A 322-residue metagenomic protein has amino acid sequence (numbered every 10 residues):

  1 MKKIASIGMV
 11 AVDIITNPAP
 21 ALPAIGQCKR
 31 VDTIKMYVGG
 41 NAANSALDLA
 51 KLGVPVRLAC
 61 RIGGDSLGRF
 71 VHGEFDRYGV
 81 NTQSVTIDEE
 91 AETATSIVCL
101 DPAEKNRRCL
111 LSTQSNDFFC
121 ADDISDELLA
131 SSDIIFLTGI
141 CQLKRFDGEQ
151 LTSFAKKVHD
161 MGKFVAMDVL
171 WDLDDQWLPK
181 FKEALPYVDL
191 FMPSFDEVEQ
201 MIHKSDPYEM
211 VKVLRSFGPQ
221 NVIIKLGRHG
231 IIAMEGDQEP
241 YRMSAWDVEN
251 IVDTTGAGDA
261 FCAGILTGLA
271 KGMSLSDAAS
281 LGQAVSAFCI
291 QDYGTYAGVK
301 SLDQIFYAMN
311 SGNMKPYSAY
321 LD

Functional and structural regions predicted by a protein language model:
M1-R61, S66-R77, Y317-D322: Glycine-rich phosphate/adenosyl-contacting loop at the front of the ribokinase-like
I4, R30, K157, P207-D322: Conserved phosphate-binding/catalytic region of the ribokinase-like
V56, T82, V165-A166: Hydrophobic beta-strand scaffold residues
E74-E90: A glycine-rich helix N-cap at a beta->alpha junction
I87, V98-G148: Conserved phosphate-binding/catalytic loop of the ribokinase/pfkB sugar-kinase fold
K105, I124, V198-E199, I231 (+1 more regions): A generic structural signal for short hydrophobic patches within well-formed alpha-helices
T152-F164, W171-R242: Conserved phosphate/ATP/ADP-binding segment of small-molecule kinases
